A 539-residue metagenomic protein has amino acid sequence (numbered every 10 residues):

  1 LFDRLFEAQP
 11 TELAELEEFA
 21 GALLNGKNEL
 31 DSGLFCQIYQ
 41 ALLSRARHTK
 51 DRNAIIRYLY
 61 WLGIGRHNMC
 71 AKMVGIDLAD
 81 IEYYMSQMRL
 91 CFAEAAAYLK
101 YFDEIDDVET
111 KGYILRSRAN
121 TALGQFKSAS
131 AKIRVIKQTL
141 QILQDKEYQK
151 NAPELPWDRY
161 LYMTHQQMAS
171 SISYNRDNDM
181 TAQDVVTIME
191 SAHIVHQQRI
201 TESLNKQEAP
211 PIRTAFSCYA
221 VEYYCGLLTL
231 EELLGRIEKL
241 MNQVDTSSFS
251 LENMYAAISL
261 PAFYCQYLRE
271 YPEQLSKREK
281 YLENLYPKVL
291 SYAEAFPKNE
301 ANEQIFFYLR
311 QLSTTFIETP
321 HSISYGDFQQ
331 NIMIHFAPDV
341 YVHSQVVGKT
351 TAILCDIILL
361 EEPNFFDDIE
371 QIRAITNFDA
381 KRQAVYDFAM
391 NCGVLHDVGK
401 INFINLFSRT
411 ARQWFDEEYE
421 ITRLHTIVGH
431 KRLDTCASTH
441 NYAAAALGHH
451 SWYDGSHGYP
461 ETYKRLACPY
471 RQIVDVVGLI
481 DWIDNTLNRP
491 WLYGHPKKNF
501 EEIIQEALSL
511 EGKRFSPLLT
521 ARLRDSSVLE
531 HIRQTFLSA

Functional and structural regions predicted by a protein language model:
L1-V346, T350-L354: Non-catalytic interface/linker regions that flank or bridge core catalytic/transmembrane domains
D106-E109, E154, E370-G393, L433-G478 (+3 more regions): Histidine/acidic-rich helix-loop-helix segments that form or flank divalent-metal centers in metalloenzyme catalytic
E294-E420, Y463: Acidic/His-rich, divalent-metal-binding segments that scaffold phosphate/diphosphate chemistry
H343, H396, H425, H449-H450: Histidine-centered active-site/metal-ligand motif
Q345-D356, E418-D434, N499-F515: An active-site-proximal "capping" alpha-helix that borders the catalytic cofactor pocket
I353-I357, I401, R432-C436, I483-R489: Signal-transmission/dimerization alpha-helices at domain junctions
G399-N405, D454-G458, T486: Short acidic/His/Gly/Ser-rich catalytic and metal-binding motifs that mark active-site loops of diverse hydrolases
Q413-W414, W491-E501: Short, charged, surface-exposed loops that flank catalytic or proteolytic processing sites
